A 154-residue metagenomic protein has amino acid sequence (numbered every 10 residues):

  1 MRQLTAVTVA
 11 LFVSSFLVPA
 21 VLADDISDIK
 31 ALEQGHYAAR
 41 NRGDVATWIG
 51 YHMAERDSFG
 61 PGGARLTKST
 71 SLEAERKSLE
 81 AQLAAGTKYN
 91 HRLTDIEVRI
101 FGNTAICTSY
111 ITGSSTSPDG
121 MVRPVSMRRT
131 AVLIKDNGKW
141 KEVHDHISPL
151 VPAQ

Functional and structural regions predicted by a protein language model:
M1-V9: Bacterial N-terminal signal peptides that target proteins for export
S14, V18-A54, K141, Q154: Short, low-complexity N-terminal intrinsically disordered segments enriched in polar/charged residues
I26-K30, V45-I100, Y110, R123-V125: A solvent-exposed, acidic/Ser-Thr-rich amphipathic alpha-helical stretch
V98-A105, M121, L133-K141: A short, structured loop/turn motif at beta-sheet edges
N103-G113: A short hydrophobic beta-strand element
G113-S117, L133: Beta-strand elements of well-folded, non-transmembrane domains
P118-P124, P152-Q154: A short acidic/glycine-rich loop-to-helix N-cap element
S126-V151: Short beta-strand edge/turn micro-motifs at domain boundaries
